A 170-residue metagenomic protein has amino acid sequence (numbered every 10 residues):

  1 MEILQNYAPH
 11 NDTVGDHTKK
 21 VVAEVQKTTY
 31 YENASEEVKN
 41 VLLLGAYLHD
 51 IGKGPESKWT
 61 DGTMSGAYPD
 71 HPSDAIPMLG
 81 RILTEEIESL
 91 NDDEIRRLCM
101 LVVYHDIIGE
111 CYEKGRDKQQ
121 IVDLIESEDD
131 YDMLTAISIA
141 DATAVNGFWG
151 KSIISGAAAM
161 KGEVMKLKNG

Functional and structural regions predicted by a protein language model:
M1-V22, E56-S65: Active-site flanking loop/helix segments enriched in acidic
E24, T28: Phosphate/ATP-binding catalytic cores across multiple sugar-kinase/actin-like superfamilies, primarily ASKHA
Y30-G147: Divalent metal-dependent catalytic cores for phosphoryl transfer on phosphate-bearing substrates
K161-G162: C-terminal accessory extensions/subdomains outside the catalytic/core fold
K166-G170: Pan-zinc metallopeptidase signature
